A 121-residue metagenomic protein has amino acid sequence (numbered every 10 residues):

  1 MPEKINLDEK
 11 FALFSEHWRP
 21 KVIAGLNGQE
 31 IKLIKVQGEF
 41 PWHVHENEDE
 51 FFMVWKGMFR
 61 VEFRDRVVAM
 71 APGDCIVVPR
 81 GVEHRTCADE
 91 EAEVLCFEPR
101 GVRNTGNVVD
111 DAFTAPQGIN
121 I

Functional and structural regions predicted by a protein language model:
P2-F11, A24, D89-I121: Double-stranded beta-helix
L7-W42, E48, G106: A short glycine-rich, His/Asp/Glu-containing loop-to-beta-strand
N27, W55-K56, A71-P72, E90: A cytosolic small-molecule/anion-sensing beta-strand core signal
G28-E30, Q37-E39, K56-R60, V67 (+1 more regions): Short, charged/polar surface micro-motifs in flexible loops or helix N-caps
K35-V36, H45-F63: Short, conserved beta-strand element in jelly-roll/cupin
H43-V44, T86: Short glycine/serine/proline-enriched coil/turn segments at secondary-structure junctions
F63-R64, P72, A88, G106: Short glycine-/acidic-enriched loop or helix-start segments at secondary-structure transitions that form or flank
R64-G81: Short acidic-glycine-tyrosine-enriched beta hairpin
